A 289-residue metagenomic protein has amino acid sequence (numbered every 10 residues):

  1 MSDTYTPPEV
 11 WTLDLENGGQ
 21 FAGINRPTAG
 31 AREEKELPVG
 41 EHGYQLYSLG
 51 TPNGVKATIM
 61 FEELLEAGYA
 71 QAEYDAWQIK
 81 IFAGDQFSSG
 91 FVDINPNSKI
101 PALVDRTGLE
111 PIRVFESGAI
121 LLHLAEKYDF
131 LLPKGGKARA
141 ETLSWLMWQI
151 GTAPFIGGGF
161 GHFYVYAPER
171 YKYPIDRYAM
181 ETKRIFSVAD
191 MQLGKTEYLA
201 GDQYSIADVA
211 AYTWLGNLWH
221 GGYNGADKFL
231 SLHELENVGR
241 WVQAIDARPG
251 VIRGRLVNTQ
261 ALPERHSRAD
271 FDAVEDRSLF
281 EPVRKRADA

Functional and structural regions predicted by a protein language model:
S2-D176, M180-K183, E281-A289: GST-like domain detector, emphasizing the conserved glutathione-binding G-site in the N-terminal thioredoxin-like
S2-T6, S144-A247, A289: GST-like fold's C-terminal all-alpha helical module
Q20-G23, N258-A289: Acidic/histidine-enriched, glycine/proline-rich intrinsically disordered or flexible terminal extensions
L65, S98, T196-E197, P249: Structural motif
A119, N237, G250: Residue-level recognition of oxygen-bearing side chains
G135, G157, G222, R255-L256: Short, flexible helix/strand-to-coil boundary loops that buttress conserved ligand/catalytic motifs in alpha/beta
